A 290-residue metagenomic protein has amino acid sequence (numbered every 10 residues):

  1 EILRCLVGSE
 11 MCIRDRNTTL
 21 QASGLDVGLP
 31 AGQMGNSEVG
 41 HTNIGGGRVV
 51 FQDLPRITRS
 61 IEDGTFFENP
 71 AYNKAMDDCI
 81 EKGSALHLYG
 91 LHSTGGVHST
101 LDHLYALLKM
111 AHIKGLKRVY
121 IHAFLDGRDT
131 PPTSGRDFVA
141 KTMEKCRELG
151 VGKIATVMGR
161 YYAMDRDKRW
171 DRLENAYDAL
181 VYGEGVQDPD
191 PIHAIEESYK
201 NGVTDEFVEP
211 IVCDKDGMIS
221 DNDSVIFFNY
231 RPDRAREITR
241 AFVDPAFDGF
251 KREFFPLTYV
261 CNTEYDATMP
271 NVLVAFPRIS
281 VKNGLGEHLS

Functional and structural regions predicted by a protein language model:
E1-G8, I13: Single conserved hydrophobic/aromatic residue that forms the stacking wall/gate of nucleotide- or nucleobase-binding
S9-E10, I44, A85-T94, Y120-H122 (+4 more regions): Beta-strand elements within well-structured catalytic alpha/beta cores of enzymes that handle phosphate/sulfate esters
E10, R14-T65, C79-I80, V151-D178: Glycine-rich nucleotide/cofactor/substrate-binding loop typically near the N-terminus or early in the first domain
S37-L91, L101-A106, L180-G183, S280-S290: Long, well-ordered early-domain segments
K82-M110, K114-K141: Active-site histidine-anchored catalytic micro-motif
T130-S220, I226-F227, A235-G249, E253-F255: Long, well-ordered, tryptophan-enriched scaffold segments
P232-S290: Flexible beta->alpha loop and helix N-cap segments adjacent to enzyme active/binding sites
